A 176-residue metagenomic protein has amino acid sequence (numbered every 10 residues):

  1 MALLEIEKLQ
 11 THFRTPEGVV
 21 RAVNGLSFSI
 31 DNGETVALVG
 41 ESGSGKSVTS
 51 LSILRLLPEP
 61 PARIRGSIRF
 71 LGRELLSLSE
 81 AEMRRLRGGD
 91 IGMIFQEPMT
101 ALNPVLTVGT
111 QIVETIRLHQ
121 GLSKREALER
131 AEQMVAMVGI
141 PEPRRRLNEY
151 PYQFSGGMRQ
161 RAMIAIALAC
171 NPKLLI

Functional and structural regions predicted by a protein language model:
L3, H12-G25, L56-A62, L78-E82 (+3 more regions): A short, flexible loop at the N-terminus of ABC-type nucleotide-binding domains that lies
V39-G40: The feature captures the beta-strand-to-loop junction immediately N-terminal to the Walker
R63-E74: Conserved ABC transporter NBD signature motif
G88, Y152, C170: Conserved signature/switch motifs of ABC ATPase nucleotide-binding domains
I112, I164: Hydrophobic anchor residue at the start of the ABC signature
G121, R125-I140, L147-N148: ABC ATPase nucleotide-binding domain helical subdomain, centered on the C-loop/LSGGQ "ABC signature"
